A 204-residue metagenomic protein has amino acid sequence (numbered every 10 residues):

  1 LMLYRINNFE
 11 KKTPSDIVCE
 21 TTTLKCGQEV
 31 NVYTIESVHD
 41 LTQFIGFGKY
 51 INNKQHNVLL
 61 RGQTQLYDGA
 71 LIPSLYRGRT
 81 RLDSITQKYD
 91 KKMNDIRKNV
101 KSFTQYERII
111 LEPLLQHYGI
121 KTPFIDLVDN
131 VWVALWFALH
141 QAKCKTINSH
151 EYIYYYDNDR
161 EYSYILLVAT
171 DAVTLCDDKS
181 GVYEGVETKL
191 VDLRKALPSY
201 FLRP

Functional and structural regions predicted by a protein language model:
L1-P204: Catalytic-core elements of nucleic-acid end-processing and repair enzymes
